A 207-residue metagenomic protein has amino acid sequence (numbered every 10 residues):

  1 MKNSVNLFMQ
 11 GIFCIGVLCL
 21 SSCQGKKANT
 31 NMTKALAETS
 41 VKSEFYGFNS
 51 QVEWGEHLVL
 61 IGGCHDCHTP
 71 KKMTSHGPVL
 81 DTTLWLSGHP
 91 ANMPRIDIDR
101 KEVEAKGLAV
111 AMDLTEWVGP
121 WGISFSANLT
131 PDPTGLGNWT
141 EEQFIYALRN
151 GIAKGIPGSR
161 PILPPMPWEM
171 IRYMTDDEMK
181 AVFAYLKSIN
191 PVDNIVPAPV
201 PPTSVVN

Functional and structural regions predicted by a protein language model:
M1-I12: Bacterial N-terminal signal peptides that target proteins for export
C19-S22: C-terminal motif of bacterial Sec signal peptides marking the signal peptidase cleavage site
Q24-K26: Bacterial signal peptide processing site
K34-L60, T74-H76, N138: Electrostatic cytochrome c docking/interface patches
V52, S159, P165-P167, A181-A184 (+1 more regions): Interaction-mediating elements
G55, I61-K71, F144, V182 (+1 more regions): The canonical Cys-X-X-Cys-His
M73-Y146, I162-T175, V205-N207: Gly/Gly-Pro-rich "capping" loops immediately C-terminal to redox-active cysteine motifs in periplasmic/lumenal
N138-A153, W168-P197: C-terminal capping alpha-helices of c-type cytochrome domains
